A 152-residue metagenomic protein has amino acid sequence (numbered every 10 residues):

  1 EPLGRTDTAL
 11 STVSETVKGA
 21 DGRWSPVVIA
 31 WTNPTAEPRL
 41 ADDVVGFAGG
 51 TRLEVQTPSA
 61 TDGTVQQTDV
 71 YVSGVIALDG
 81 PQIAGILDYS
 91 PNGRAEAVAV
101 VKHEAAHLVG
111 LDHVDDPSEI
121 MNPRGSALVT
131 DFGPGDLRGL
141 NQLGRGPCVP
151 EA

Functional and structural regions predicted by a protein language model:
E1-K102: Metzincin-family zinc-dependent endopeptidase catalytic domain
A60-E96, D112-A152: Metalloprotease/metallohydrolase-associated module, dominated by Zn2+-dependent proteases
A99-L111: Active-site recognition of the HExxH zinc-binding catalytic motif
